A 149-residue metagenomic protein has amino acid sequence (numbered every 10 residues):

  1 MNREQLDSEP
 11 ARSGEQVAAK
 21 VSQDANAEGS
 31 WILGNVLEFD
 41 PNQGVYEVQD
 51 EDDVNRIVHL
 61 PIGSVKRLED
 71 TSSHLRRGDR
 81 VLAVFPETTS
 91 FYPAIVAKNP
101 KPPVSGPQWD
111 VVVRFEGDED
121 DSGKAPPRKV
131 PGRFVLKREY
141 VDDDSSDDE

Functional and structural regions predicted by a protein language model:
M1-E149: Eukaryotic chromatin- and chromosome-associated nuclear factors, especially histone mark writers/erasers/readers
